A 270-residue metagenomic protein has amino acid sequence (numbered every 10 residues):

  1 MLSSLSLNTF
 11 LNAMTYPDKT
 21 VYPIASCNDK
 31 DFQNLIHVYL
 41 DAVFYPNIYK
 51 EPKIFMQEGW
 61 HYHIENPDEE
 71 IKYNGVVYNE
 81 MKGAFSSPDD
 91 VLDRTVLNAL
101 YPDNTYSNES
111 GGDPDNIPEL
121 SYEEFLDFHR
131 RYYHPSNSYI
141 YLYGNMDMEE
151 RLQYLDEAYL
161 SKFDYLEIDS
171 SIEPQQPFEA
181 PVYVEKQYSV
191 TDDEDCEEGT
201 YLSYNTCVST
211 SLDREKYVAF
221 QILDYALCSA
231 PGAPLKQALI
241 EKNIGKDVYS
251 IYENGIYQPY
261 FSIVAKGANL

Functional and structural regions predicted by a protein language model:
M1-A180, E185-K186, D192-A219, Y225-L270: Charge-rich, well-structured scaffold segments of protease-associated domains
